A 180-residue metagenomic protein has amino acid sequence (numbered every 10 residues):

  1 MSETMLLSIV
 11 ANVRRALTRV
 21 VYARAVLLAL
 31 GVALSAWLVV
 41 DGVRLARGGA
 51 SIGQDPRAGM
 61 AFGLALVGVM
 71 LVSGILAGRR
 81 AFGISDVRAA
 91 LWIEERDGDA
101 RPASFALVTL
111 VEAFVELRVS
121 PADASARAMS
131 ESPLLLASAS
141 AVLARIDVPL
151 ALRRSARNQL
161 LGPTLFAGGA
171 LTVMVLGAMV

Functional and structural regions predicted by a protein language model:
M1-V180: Juxtamembrane regulatory segments of integral membrane proteins
